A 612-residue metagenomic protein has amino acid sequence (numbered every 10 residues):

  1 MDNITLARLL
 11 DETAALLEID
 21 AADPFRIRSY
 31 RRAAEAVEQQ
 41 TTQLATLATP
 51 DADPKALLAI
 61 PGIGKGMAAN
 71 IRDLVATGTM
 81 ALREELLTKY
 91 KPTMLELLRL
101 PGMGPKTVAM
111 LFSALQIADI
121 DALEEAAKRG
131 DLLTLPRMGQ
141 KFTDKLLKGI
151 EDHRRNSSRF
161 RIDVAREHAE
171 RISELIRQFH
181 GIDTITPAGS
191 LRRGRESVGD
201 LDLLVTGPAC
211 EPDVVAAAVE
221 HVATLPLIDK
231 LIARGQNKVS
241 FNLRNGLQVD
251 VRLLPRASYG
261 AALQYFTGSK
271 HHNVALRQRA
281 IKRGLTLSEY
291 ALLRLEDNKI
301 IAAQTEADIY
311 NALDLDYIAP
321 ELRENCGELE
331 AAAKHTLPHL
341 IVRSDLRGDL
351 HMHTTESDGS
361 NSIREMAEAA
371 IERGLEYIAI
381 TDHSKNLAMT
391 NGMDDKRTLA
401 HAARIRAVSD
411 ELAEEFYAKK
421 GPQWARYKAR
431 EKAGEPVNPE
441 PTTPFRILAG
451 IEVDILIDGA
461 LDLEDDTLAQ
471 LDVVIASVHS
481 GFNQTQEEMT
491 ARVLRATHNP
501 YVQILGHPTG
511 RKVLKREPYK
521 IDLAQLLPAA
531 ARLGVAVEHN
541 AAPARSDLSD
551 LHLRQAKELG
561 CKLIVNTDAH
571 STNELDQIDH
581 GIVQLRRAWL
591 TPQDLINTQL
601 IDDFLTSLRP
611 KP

Functional and structural regions predicted by a protein language model:
D2-Q39: Double-stranded DNA-binding cores of transcription factors and transposases
I19-D23, M80-L82, L263, T267: Short, polar/flexible loop-turn hinges at active-site or ligand-entry regions and domain interfaces
R26-V239, G246, G260-A261, V274 (+4 more regions): Accessory alpha-helical DNA-binding modules that contact the DNA backbone or grooves
I185-S190, G348-M352, E452: Two-metal-ion RNase H-like nuclease active-site motif
G194-R195, G199-R283, E289-T354, S360-G374 (+5 more regions): Charged catalytic cores and adjacent phosphate/nucleic-acid-binding surfaces used for phosphate/nucleic-acid chemistry
I447-G450: Extended hydrophobic secondary-structure segments that form protein cores and membrane-embedded regions
